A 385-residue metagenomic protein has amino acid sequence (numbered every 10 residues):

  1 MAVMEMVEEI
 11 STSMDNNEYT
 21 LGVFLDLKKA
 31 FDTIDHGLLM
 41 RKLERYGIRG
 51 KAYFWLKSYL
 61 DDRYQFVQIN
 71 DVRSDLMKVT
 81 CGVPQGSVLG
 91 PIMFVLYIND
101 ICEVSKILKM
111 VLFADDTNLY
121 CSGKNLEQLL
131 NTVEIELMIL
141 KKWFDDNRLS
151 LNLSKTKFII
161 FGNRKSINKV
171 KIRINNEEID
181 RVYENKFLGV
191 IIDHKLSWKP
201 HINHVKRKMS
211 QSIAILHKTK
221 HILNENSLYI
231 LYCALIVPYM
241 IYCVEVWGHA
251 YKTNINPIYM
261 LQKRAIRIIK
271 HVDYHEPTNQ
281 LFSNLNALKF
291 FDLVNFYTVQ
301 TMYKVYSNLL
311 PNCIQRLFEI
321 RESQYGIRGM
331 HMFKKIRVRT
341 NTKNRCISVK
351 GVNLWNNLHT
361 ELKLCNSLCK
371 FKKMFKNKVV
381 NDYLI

Functional and structural regions predicted by a protein language model:
M1-E5, L21-F24, V67-M93, Y120-L126 (+8 more regions): Short, conserved non-catalytic motifs in the polymerase core
M1-P84, C121: Conserved pre-catalytic core of RNA-dependent polymerases
S13-N16, K28-T33, R45-I48, C81-G90 (+8 more regions): Conserved, non-catalytic sequence blocks in retroelement Pol enzymes and Pol-derived host proteins
D26, L43, L56, G86 (+11 more regions): Short, conserved catalytic/metal-binding micro-motifs enriched in Asp/Glu and His
P91-Y120: Active-site palm subdomain of RNA-directed nucleic acid polymerases
F113-A114, D145-K165, G189-L317: Non-catalytic, peripheral interaction segments enriched in hydrophobic/basic residues
I135, S150-E184: Short, conserved micro-motifs composed of acidic
N312-K350: Amphipathic alpha-helical
